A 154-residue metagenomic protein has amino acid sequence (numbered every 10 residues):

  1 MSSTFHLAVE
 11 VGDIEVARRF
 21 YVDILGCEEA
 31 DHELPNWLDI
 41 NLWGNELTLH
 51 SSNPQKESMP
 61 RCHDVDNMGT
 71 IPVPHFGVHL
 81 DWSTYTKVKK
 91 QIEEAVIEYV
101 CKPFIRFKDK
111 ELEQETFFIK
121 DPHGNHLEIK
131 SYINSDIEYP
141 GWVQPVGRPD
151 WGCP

Functional and structural regions predicted by a protein language model:
M1, D66-T70: Short, flexible turn/loop "capping" segments at secondary-structure junctions
M1-E15, F76, L80, I133-P154: N-terminal beta-strand motif that seeds the catalytic metal site of vicinal oxygen chelate
F5, P35-N36, P74, E115: Residue-level marker for the onset of beta-strands and adjacent loop->beta junctions in well-ordered domains
E10-K56: Core segments of cupin and vicinal oxygen chelate
G12-E15, I71, H75-H123, P154: Vicinal oxygen chelate
K56-H63, K102, R106, I137-E138: A short, acidic/glycine-rich surface segment
K110-L112, I129-D136: Short beta->alpha transition motifs characteristic of CBS
